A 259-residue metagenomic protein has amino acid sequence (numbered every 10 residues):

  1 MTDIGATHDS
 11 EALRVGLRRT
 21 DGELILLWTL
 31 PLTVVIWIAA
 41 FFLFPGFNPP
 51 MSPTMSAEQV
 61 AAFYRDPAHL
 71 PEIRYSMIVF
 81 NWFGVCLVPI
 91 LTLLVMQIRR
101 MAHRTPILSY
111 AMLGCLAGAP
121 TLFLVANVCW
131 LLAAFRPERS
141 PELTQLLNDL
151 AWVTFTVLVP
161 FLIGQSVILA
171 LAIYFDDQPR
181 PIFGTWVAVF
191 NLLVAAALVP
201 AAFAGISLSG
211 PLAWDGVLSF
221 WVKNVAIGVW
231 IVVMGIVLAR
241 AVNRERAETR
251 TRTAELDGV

Functional and structural regions predicted by a protein language model:
T2-V259: Hydrophobic, aromatic-enriched alpha-helical segments typical of multi-pass transmembrane helices
